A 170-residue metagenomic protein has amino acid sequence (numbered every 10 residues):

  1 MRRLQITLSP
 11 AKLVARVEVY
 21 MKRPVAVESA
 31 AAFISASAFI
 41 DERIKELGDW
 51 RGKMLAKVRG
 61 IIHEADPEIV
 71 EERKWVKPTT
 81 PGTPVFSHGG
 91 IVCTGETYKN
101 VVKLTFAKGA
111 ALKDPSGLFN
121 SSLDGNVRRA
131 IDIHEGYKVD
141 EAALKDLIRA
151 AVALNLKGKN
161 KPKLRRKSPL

Functional and structural regions predicted by a protein language model:
R2-L170: Charge-dense, helix-prone N-terminal extensions
